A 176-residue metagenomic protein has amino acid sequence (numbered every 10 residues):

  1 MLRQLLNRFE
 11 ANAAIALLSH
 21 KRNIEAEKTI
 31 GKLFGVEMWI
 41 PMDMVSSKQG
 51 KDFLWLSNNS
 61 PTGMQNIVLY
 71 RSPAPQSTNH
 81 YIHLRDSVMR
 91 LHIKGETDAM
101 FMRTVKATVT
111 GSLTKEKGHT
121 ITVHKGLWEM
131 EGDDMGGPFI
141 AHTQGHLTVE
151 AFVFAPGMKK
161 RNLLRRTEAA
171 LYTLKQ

Functional and structural regions predicted by a protein language model:
M1-L17, M38, M44, T148-Q176: Surface-exposed amphipathic alpha-helical segments
R8-I24, K94-T108: Short glycine-rich, low-complexity/disordered patches
S19-K48: N-terminal "mature-domain start" segment
P41-K94: Secretory pathway targeting signatures of secreted, lumenal, and periplasmic proteins
S60-P61, R71-P75, W128, F152-K159: Short, flexible beta-strand-to-coil junctions
N66, I121-T122, H146-A151: Glycine-rich, often proline-containing surface loops adjacent to acidic residues and nearby aromatics that form
H80-F101, R161-T167, L171-Q176: Long, compositionally biased interface segments
I93-G145, M158-K160, Y172: Signature of long, low-cysteine stretches enriched in small and polar/charged residues
